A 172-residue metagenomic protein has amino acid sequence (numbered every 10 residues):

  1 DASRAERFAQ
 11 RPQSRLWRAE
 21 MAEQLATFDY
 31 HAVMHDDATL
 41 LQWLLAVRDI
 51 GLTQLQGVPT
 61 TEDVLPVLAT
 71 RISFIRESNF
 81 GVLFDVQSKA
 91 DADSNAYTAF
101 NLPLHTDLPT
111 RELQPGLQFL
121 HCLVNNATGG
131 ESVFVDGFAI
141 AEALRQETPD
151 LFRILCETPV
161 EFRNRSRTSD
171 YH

Functional and structural regions predicted by a protein language model:
D1-Q13: Hydrophobic, ordered structural segments
R18-H172: Active-site environment of non-heme Fe oxygenases that use a 2-His-1-carboxylate facial triad
